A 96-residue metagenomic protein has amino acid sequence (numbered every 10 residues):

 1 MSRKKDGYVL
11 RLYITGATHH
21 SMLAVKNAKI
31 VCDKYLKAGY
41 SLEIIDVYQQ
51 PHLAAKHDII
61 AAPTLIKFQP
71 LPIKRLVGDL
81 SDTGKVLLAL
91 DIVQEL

Functional and structural regions predicted by a protein language model:
S2-K4, Y8, D91, L96: Non-catalytic signal-transmission and effector/linker regions of two-component phosphorelay proteins
R3-K34: Local sequence-structure signature of Cys/Sec-based thiol-disulfide redox active-site neighborhoods
M22, G39, Q94-L96: N-terminal auxiliary interaction/assembly segments of multi-subunit proteins
A38-Q50: Thiol-based oxidoreductase modules, predominantly thioredoxin-like and allied folds used for disulfide exchange
L42, L53, T83-G84: Domain-scale activation on soluble regions of proteins
A55-A61: Thiol/disulfide oxidoreductase modules built on the thioredoxin-like
A62-K74: A short, hydrophobic beta-strand/beta-hairpin element that forms part of a small beta-sheet core
L80-L96: Ser/Thr/Gly-rich flexible loops in soluble cytosolic domains mediating phosphotransfer, phosphorylation
